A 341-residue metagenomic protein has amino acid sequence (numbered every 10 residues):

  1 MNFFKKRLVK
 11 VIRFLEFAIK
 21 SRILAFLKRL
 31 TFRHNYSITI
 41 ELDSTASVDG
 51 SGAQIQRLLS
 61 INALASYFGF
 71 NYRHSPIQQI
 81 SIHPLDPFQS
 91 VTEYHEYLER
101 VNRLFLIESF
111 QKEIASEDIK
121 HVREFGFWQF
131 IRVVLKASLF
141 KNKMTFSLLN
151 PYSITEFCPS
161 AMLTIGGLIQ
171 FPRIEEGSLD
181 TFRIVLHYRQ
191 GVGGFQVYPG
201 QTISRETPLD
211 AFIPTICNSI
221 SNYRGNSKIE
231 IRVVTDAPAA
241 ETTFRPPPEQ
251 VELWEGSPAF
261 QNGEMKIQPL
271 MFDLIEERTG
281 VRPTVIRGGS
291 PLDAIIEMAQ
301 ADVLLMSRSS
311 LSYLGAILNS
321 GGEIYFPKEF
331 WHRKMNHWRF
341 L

Functional and structural regions predicted by a protein language model:
V9-N35: Positively charged, low-complexity intrinsically disordered leader regions
F17, F26, I38, S81-K228 (+1 more regions): Secretory-pathway luminal glycosyltransferase catalytic domains
F32-P76: N-terminal pre-catalytic "stem/leader" segment of glycosyltransferase-like enzymes
I40-A53, G200, S204, F260-G263 (+1 more regions): Conserved aromatic-histidine-acidic binding/catalytic patches
S51, I229-P327, R333: Donor-binding and catalytic core of enzymes assembling or modifying cell-surface/extracellular glycoconjugates
S66-Q78, S307, L318-L341: Gly/Pro- and small hydrophobic-enriched strand-loop and loop-to-helix capping segments that sit at the rims
H74-P76, H187, E230-T235: Short beta-strand segments
